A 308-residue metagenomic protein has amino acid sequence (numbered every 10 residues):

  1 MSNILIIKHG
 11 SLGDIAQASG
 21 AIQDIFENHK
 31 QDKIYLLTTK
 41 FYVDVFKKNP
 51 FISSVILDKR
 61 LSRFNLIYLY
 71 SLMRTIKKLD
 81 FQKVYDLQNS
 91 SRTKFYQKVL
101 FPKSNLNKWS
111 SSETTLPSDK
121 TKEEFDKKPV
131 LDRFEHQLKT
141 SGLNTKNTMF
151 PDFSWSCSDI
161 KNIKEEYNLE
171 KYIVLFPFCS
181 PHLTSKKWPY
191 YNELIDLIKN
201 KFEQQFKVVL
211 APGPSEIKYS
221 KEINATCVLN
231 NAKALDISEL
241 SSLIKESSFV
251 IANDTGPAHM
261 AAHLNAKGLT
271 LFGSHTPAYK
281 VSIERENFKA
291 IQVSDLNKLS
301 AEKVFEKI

Functional and structural regions predicted by a protein language model:
M1-L12, L175: Nucleotide-activated donor-dependent transferases that construct or modify glycoconjugates
I7-S19, V45, S180-W188: A short, glycine/small-residue-rich beta-strand->loop->alpha-helix junction that serves as a flexible
I15-E27, F41-D44, L194: Short amphipathic alpha-helix
Y35-L66, A225-L229: Conserved nucleotide-sugar phosphate-binding/catalytic loop shared by glycosyltransferases and other
I56-D152, Y172-P177, P181, H275-A278 (+2 more regions): Conserved nucleotide-diphosphate donor binding/catalytic pocket of glycan-assembly enzymes
S111-S112, N231, H259-I308: Nucleotide-sugar donor-binding patch of glycosyltransferase catalytic domains
D152-K218: Active-site donor-nucleotide binding/catalytic segment of nucleotide-sugar enzymes
Y190-L269, G273-T276: Donor-binding and catalytic core of enzymes assembling or modifying cell-surface/extracellular glycoconjugates
